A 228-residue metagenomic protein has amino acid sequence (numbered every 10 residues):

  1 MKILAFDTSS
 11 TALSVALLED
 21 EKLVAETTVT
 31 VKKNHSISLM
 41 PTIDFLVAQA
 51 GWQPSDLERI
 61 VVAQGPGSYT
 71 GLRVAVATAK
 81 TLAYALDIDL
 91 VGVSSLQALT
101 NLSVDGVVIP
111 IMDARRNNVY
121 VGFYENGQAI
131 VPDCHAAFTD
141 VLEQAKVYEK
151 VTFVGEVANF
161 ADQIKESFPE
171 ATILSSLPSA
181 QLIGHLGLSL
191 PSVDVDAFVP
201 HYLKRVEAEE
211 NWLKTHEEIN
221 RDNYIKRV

Functional and structural regions predicted by a protein language model:
M1-Q64: N-terminal beta-alpha supersecondary unit
T11-V29, D162, T172-P178, S192 (+2 more regions): Patatin-like phospholipase
L13-L18, V119-F123, H201: Short beta-strand scaffold segments in enzyme catalytic cores
K22, N34, D89-P178, E207 (+1 more regions): Surface "functional belts" at beta-alpha junctions
T30-P41, Y69-R73, A77, L174-P178 (+1 more regions): Residues at secondary-structure transition points
R59-L90: DPxDG-like acidic metal-binding loop motif
L174-V228: Acyltransferase
